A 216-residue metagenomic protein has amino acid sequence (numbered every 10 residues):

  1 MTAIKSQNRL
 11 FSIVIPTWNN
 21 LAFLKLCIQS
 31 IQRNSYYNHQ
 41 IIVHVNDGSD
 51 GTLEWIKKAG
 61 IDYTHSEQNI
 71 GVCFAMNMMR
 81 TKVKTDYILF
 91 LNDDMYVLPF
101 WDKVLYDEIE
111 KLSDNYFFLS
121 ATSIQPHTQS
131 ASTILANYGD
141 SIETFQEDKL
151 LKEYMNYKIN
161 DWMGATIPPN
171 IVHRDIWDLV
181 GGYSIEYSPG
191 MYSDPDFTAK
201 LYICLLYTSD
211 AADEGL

Functional and structural regions predicted by a protein language model:
M1-S30: N-proximal low-complexity "stem/linker" segments adjacent to membrane-targeting elements
Q29-N38: Short, acidic, metal-binding catalytic loop of nucleotide-sugar glycosyltransferases
V45-L53: A conserved acidic beta->alpha catalytic loop
S66-V83: Glycine-rich, basic loop-to-helix element that forms the pyrophosphate-binding segment of sugar-nucleotide handling
I88: Short aromatic/hydrophobic "clamp" motif used to bind/position activated sugar donors
F100-Y138: Conserved donor NDP-sugar-binding/catalytic core segment of glycosyltransferases
L150-D175: A recurrent flexible, glycine/aromatic-enriched loop bordering the glycosyltransferase active site that acts as
Y207-L216: Single conserved hydrophobic/aromatic residue that forms the stacking wall/gate of nucleotide- or nucleobase-binding
